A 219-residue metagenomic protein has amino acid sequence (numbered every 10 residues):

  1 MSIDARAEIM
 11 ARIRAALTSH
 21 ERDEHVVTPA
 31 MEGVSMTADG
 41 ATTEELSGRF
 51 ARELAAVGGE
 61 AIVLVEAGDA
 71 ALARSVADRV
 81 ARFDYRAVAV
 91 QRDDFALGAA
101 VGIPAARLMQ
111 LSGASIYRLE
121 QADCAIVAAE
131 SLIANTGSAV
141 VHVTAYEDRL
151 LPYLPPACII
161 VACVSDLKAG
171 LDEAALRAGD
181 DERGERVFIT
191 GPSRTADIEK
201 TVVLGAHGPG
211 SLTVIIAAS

Functional and structural regions predicted by a protein language model:
M1-S219: The feature marks the mature, well-folded catalytic cores of soluble enzymes
